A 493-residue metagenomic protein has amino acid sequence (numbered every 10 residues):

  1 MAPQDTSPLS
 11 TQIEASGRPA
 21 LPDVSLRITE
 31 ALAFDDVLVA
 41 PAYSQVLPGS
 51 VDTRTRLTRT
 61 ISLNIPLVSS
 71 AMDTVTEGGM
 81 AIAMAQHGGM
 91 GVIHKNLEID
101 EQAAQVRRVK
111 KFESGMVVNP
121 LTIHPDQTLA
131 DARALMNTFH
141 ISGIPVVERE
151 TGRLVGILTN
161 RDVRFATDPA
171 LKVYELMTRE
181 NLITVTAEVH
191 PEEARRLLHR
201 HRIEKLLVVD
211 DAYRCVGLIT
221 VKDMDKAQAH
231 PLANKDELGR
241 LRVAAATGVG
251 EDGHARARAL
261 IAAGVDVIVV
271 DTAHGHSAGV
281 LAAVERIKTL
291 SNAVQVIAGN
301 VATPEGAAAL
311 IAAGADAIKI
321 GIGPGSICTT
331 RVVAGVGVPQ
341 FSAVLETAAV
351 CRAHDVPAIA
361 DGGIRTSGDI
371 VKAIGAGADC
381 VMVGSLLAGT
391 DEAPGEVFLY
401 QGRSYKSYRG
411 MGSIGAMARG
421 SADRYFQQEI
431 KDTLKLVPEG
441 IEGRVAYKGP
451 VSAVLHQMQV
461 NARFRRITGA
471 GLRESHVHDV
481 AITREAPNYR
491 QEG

Functional and structural regions predicted by a protein language model:
M1-Y43, I123-H124, V185-T186, R196 (+4 more regions): Alpha/beta catalytic cores of nucleotide-metabolism and tRNA/nucleoside-modifying enzymes
G49, E98-R107, T167-A170, R214-N234 (+5 more regions): Active-site-adjacent beta->alpha loops and helix N-cap segments on the catalytic face of soluble alpha/beta enzymes
V51-L63, S70-M72, E101-I141, V146-R149 (+5 more regions): Bateman/CBS regulatory modules and CBS-like beta-alpha motifs in cytosolic regions of diverse proteins
S62-S69, G115-P120, E180, D236-A246 (+3 more regions): Short beta-strand/loop segments at the ligand-binding rim of alpha/beta enzyme cores
G79-I82, A255-A263, V296, A302-I320 (+2 more regions): Catalytic cores of alpha/beta
Q86-E101, V265-S277, D316-A334, I364-F398: Glycine-rich phosphate-binding active-site loops on the catalytic face of alpha/beta enzymes
V92-N96, T122-I123, G143-P145, T184-T186 (+6 more regions): Catalytic beta/alpha-barrel core
K95-K110, V146, T151-T167, L198 (+3 more regions): Terminal amphipathic helices with adjacent charged low-complexity linkers/tails
